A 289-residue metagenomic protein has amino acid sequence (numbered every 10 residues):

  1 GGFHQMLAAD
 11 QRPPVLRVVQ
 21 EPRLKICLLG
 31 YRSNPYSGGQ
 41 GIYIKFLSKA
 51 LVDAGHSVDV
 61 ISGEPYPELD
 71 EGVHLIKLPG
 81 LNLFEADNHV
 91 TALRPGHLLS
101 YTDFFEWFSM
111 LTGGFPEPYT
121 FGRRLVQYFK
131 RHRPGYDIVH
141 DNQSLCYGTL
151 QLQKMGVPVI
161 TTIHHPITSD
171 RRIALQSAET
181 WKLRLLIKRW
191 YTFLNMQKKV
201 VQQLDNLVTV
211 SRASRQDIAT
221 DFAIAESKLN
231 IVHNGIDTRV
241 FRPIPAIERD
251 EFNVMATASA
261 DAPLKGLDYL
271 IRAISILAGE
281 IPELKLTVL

Functional and structural regions predicted by a protein language model:
L7, R12-P13, V19-R23, I61-R124 (+1 more regions): A conserved catalytic-core segment of Leloir-type glycosyltransferases
R12-S37, S62-E64, M255-A258: Nucleotide-activated donor-dependent transferases that construct or modify glycoconjugates
Q40-L51: Short amphipathic alpha-helix
N88-G113, Q153-K198: Acceptor-binding helix/loop patch of EC 2.4 sugar-transfer enzymes, predominantly nucleotide-sugar-dependent
L111-K130, I138-R172: An aromatic- and histidine-rich active-site surface loop
A213, G235: Carbohydrate-associated surface elements
I247-K265, I271-I276: Conserved donor-binding/catalytic core segment of Leloir-type glycosyltransferases
I271-L289: A conserved nucleotide-sugar
